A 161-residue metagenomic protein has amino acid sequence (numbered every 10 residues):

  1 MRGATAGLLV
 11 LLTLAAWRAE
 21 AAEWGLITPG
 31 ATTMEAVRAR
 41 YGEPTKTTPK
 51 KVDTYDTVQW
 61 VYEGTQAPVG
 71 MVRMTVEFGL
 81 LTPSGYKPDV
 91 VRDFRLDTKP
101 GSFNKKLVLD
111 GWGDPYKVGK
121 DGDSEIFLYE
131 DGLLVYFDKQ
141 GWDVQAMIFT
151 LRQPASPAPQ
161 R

Functional and structural regions predicted by a protein language model:
T5-A6, L26: Generic early N-terminus positional signal peaking at residue ~5-7
A6-A15: Bacterial N-terminal signal peptides
W17-A21: Sec/Tat signal peptide C-region and signal peptidase I cleavage site
A22-L26, F94-L96: Short, recurring structural edge motifs at helix starts
T32-R161: A cross-family detector of function-defining hotspots
